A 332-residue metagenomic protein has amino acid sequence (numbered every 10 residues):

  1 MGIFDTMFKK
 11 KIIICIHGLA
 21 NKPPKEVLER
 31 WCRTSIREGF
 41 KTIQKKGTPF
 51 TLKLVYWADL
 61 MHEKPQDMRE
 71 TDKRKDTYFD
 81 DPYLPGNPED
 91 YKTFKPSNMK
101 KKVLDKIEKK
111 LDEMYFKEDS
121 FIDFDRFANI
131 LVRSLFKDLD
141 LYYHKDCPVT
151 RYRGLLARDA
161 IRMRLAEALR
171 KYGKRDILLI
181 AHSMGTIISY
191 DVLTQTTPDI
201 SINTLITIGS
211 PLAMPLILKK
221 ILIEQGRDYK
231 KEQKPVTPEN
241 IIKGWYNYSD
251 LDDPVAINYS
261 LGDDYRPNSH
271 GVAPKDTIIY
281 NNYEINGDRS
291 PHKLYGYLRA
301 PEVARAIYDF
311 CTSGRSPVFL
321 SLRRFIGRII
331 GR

Functional and structural regions predicted by a protein language model:
G2-A58, H62-R69, K110-I180, M184-R332: Lipid deacylating catalytic domains
P49-D105: N-terminal accessory alpha/beta regions
